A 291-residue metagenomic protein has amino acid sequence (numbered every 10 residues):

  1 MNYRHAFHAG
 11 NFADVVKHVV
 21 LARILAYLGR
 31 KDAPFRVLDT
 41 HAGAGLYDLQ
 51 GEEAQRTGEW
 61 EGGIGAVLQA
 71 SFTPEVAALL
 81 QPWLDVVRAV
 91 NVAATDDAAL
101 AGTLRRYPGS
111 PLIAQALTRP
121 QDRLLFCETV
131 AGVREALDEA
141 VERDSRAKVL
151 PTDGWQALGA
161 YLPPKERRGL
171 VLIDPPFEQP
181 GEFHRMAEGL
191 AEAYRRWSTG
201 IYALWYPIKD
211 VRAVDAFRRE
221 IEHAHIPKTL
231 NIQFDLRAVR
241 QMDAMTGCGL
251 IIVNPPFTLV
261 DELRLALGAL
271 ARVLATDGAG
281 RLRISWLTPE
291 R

Functional and structural regions predicted by a protein language model:
M1-R291: Class I S-adenosyl-L-methionine-dependent methyltransferase catalytic core
